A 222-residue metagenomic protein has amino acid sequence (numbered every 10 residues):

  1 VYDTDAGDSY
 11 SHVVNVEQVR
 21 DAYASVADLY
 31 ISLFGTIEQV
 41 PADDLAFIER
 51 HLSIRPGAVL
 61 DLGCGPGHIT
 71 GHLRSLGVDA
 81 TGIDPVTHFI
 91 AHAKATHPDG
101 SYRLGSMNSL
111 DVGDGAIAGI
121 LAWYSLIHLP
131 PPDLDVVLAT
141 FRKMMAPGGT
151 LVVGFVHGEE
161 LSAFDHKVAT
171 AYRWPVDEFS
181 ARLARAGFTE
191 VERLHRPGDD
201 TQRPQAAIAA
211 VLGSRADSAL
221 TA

Functional and structural regions predicted by a protein language model:
Y2, Y10-R55, E159: Conserved class I S-adenosyl-L-methionine
L60, P66-S109: Class I SAM-dependent methyltransferase SAM/SAH-binding core
L121-A122: A conserved beta-strand element that flanks and buttresses the S-adenosyl-L-methionine
D135-P147: A short glycine-rich, Lys/Arg-flanked "PGG" loop and its adjoining helix->strand segment in the class I
G148-F155: Conserved beta-strand signature within the Rossmann-like core of class I S-adenosyl-L-methionine
S162-E178: Acceptor-substrate binding/catalytic loop of class I
F188-D199: Conserved S-adenosyl-L-methionine
D199-A222: Core SAM-dependent methyltransferase catalytic element
